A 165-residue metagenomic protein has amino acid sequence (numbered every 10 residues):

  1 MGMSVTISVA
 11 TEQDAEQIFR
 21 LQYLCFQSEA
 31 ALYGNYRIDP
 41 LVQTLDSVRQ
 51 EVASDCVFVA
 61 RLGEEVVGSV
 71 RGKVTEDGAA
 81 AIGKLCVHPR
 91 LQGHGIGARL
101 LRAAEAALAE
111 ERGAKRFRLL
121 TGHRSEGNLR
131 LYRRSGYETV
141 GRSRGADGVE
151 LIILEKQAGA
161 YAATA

Functional and structural regions predicted by a protein language model:
T6-R20: A short beta-loop-alpha structural element at the N-terminal edge of CoA-dependent acyl/N-acetyltransferase catalytic
F19-V48: Conserved GNAT-fold acetyl-CoA-binding loop/helix
S47-V59: A short helix-loop-beta-strand connector motif used in the catalytic cores of GNAT acetyltransferases and, in some
V59, E65-K73, A81, C86: Conserved beta-strand in the GNAT
P89-Q92, R118-L129, G145-V149: Conserved beta-strand-loop-alpha-helix junction that forms the acyl-donor binding cleft
L91, G95-A103: Conserved acetyl-CoA pyrophosphate-binding loop and the N-cap/start of the following alpha-helix in GNAT-like
A98, H123-G141: Conserved active-site alpha-helix within GNAT-family acetyltransferase domains
L108-T121: Conserved GNAT acetyl-CoA-binding A-motif
